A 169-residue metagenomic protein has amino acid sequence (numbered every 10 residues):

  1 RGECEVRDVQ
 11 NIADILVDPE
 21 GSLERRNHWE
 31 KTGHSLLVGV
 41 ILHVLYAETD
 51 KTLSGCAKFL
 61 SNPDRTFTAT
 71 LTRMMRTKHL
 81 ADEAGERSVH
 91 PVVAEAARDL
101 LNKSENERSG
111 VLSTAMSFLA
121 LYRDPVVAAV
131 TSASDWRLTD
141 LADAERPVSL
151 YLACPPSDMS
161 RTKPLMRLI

Functional and structural regions predicted by a protein language model:
R1-I169: P-loop NTPase motor domains
